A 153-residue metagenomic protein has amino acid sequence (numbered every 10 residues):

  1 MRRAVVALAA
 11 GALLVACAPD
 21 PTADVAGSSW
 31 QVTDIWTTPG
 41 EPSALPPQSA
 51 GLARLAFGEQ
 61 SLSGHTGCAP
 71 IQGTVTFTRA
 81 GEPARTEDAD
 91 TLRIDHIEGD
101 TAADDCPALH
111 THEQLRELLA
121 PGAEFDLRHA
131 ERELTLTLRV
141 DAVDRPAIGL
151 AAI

Functional and structural regions predicted by a protein language model:
R3-V6, C17-I153: Lipid interaction determinants
